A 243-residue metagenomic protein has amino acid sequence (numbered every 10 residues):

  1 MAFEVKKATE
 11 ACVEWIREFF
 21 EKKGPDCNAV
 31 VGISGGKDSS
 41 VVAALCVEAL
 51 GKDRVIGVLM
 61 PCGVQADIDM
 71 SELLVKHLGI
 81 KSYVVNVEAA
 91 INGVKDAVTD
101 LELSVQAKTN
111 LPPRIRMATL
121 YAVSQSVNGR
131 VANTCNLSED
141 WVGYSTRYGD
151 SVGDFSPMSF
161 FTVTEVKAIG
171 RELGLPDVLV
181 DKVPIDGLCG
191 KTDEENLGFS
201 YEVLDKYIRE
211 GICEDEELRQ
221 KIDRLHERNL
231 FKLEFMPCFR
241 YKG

Functional and structural regions predicted by a protein language model:
M1-V31, L45, D53-I56, G63 (+2 more regions): ATP/NTP-dependent adenylation/nucleotidyl-transfer catalytic domains that generate, transfer, or process NMP-activated
G36: Conserved G/P- and acidic residue-centered "switch" motifs that form tight phosphate/ATP-binding loops in soluble
S39-A43, I68-E72: Short, surface-exposed alpha-helical segments at coil->helix boundaries
E48: Primarily recognizes the serine-hydrolase "nucleophile elbow" in alpha/beta-hydrolase and SGNH/GDSL folds
M60-D69: A phosphate-binding glycine/aspartate-rich beta-alpha loop in the early core of alpha/beta enzymes
R114, A118: Catalytic-core regions of hydrolytic enzymes
